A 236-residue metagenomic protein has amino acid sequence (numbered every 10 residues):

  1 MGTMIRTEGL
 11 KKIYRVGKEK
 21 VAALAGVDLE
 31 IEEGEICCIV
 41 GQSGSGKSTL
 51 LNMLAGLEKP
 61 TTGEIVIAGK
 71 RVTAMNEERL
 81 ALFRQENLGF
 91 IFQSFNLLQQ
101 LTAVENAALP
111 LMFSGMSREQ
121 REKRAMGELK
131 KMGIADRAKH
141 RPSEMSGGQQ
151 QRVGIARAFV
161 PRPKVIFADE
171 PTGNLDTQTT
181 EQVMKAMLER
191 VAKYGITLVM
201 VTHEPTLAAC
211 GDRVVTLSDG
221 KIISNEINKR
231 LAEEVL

Functional and structural regions predicted by a protein language model:
M1-G2, L236: Short, Lys/Arg-enriched, disordered terminal segments
M4-L217: ABC family nucleotide-binding domain
K221-L236: Conserved beta-strand-loop-alpha-helix hinge in the C-terminal portion of ABC ATPase nucleotide-binding domains
